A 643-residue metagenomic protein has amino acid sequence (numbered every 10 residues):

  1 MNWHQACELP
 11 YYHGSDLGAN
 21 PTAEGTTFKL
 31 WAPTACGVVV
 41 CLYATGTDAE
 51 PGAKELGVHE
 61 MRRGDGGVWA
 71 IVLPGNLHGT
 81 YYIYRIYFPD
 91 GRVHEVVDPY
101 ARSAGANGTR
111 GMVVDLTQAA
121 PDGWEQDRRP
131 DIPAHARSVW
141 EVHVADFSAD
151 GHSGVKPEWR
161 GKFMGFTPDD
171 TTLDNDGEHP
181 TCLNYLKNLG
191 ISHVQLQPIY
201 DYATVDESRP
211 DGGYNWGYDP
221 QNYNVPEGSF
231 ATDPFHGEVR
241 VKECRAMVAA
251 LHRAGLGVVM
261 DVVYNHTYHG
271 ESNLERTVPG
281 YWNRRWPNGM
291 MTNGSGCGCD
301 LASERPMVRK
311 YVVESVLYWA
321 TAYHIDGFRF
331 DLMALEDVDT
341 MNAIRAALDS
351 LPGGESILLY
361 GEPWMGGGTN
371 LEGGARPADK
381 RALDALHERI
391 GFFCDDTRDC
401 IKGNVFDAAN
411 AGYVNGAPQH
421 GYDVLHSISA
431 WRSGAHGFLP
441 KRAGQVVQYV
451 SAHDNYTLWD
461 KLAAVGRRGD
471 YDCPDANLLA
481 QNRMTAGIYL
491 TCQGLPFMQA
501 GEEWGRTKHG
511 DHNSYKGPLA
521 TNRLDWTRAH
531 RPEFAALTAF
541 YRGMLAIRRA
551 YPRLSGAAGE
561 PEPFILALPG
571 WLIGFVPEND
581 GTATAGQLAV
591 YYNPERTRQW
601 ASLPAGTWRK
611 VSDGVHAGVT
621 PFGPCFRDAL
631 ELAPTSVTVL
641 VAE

Functional and structural regions predicted by a protein language model:
M1-A23, G52-E55, G64-P168: The feature marks proteins involved in alpha-glucan
Y11-S15, G494-D511, T521-R523, T527-L588: Glycan-recognition and catalytic regions of carbohydrate-active enzymes
N20-C36, P563-P604: Carbohydrate-binding surface patches
L30, C36-D48, R598-G614: Beta-strand-rich binding/interaction modules
L30, Y84, V142, L196 (+9 more regions): Conserved, mostly hydrophobic/aromatic
A32, H78-T80, F622-E643: C-terminal beta-strand-rich structural cap/linker in extracellular carbohydrate-active enzymes
V114, R345-A346, S350-L351, E355-G505 (+5 more regions): Conserved alpha/beta catalytic core and glycan-binding cleft of carbohydrate-active enzymes
A145-Y323, L332-P352, L358, T369: Substrate-binding/active-site clefts of carbohydrate-active enzymes
